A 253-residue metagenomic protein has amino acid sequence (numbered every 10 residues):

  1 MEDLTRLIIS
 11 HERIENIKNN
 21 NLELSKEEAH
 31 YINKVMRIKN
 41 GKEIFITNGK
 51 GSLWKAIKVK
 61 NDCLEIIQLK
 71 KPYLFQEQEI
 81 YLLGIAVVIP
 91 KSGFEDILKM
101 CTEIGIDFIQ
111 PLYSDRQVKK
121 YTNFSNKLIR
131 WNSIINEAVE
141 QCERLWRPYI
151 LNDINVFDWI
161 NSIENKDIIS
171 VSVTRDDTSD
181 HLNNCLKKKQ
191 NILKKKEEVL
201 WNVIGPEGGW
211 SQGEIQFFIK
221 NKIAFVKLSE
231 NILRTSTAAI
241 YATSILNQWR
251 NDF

Functional and structural regions predicted by a protein language model:
M1-L74: N-terminal positively charged helical leader segments and presequences
E12-R13, S114-Q117, E230: Short, ordered loop/turn segments at secondary-structure junctions
I44, L74-A86, Q190, K195: Mobile, glycine- and charge-enriched loop segments and immediately flanking short secondary-structure elements within
K71-P72, R175-D177, E207-G208, E230-L233: Short, acidic/turn-prone active-site loops that include or flank metal/cofactor- and phosphate-binding residues
Q76-V171: RNA substrate-binding interface of SAM-dependent RNA methyltransferases
I168-I169, E197-V203: Residue-level preference for the first positions of well-ordered beta-strands
L200-F217: A C-terminal functional module that forms or caps the active site or interfaces directly with catalytic machinery
Q212-F253: Structured adenosyl-cofactor binding patch, chiefly the S-adenosyl-L-methionine
